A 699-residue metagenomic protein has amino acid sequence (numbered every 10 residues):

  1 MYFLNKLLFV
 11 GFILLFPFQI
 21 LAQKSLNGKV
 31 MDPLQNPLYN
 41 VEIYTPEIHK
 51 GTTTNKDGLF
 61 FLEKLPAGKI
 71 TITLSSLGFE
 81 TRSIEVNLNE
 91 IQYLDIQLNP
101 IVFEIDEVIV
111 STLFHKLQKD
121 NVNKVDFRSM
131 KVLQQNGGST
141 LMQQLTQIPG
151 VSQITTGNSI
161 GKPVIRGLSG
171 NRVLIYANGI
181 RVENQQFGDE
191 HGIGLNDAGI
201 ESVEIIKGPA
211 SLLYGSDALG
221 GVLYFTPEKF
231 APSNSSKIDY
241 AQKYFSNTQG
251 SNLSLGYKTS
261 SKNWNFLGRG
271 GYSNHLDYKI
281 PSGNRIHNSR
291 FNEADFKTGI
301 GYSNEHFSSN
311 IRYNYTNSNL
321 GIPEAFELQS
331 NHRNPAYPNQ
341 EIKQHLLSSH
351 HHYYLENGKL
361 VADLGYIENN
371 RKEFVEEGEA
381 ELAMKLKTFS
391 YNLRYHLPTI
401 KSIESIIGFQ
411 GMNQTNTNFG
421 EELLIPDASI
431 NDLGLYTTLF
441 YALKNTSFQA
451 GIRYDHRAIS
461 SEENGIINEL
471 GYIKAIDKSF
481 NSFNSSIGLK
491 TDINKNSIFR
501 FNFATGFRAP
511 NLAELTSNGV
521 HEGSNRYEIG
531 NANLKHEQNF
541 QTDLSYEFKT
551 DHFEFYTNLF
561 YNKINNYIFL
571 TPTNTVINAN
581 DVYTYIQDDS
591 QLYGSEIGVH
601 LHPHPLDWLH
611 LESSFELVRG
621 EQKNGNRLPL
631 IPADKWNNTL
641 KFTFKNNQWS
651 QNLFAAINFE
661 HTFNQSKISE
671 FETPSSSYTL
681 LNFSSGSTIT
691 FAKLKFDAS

Functional and structural regions predicted by a protein language model:
M31-P33, V41-P46, S75-F79, N89-Q134 (+1 more regions): Short, acidic, small-residue-rich periplasmic hinge/interaction motif at the N-terminus of Gram-negative outer-membrane
F61-K64, Q143, Q153, I180-P209: Short acidic/polar hinge/loop motifs at secondary-structure boundaries that mediate gating or recognition
Q92-Q97, L141-Q144, G161-V164, I175-Y176 (+4 more regions): N-terminal periplasmic accessory domains that precede and gate Gram-negative outer-membrane beta-barrel machines
M142-R181, E201: Extracytoplasmic beta-strand/coil segments of soluble accessory domains associated with Gram-negative outer-membrane
L212, P227-T259, G270, I286-S289 (+1 more regions): Short strand-turn segments of transmembrane beta-barrel domains in outer membranes, especially the first one or two
H275-G283, H287-E293, H306-S390, T415-N416 (+2 more regions): Flexible loop and strand-edge segments within Gram-negative outer membrane beta-barrel domains
L328-H350, D427, I473-D492, N496-R500 (+3 more regions): Outer-membrane beta-barrel signature, preferentially recognizing the C-terminal barrel domain of Gram-negative
F560-I564, D581-N664: Gram-negative outer-membrane beta-barrel transporters
